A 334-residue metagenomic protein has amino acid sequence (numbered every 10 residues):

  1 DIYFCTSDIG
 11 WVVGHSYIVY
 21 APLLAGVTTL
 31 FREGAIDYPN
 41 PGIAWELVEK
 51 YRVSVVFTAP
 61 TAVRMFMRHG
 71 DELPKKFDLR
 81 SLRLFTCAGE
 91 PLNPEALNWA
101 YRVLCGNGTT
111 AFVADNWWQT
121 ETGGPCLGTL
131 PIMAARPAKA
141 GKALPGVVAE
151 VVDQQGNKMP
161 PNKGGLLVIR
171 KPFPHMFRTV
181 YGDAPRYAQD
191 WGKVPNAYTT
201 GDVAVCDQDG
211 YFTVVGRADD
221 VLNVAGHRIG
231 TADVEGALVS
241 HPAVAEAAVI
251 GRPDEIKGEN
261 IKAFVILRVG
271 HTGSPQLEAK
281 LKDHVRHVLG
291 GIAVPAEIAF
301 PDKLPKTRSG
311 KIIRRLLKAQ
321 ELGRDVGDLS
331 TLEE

Functional and structural regions predicted by a protein language model:
D1-C5, I9-S54, R68-H69: Conserved AMP-binding/adenylation subdomain of ANL enzymes
D1-Y3, Y20, L24-V27, S54-T58 (+4 more regions): Gly/Ser/Thr-rich phosphate-binding loop
E49, V56, F173-P174, R178-T179 (+6 more regions): AMP-binding/adenylate-forming catalytic core of the ANL superfamily
H69, A184, V194, H241-P242: Acidic-histidine catalytic/liganding microenvironments
S81, G146, A243-E246, G291 (+3 more regions): Glycine-centered tight turns that cap/initiate beta-strands
G89, W118, G141, D202 (+1 more regions): Active-site glycine-centered loops adjacent to acidic/histidine catalytic or metal-binding residues that shape
K142-G146, N157-D190, I229, D325 (+1 more regions): Conserved ATP/PPi-binding loop(s) of AMP-dependent carboxylate-activating enzymes
